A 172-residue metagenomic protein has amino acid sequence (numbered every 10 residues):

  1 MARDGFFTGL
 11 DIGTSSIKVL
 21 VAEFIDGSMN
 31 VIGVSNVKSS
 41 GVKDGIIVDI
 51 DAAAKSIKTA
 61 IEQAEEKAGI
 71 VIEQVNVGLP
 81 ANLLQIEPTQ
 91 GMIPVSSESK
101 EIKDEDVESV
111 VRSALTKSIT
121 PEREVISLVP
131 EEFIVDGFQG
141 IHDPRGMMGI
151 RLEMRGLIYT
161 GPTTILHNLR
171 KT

Functional and structural regions predicted by a protein language model:
M1-S16, L20-T172: Nucleotide/phosphate-binding catalytic cleft detector across ATP-hydrolyzing and phosphate-transferring enzymes
